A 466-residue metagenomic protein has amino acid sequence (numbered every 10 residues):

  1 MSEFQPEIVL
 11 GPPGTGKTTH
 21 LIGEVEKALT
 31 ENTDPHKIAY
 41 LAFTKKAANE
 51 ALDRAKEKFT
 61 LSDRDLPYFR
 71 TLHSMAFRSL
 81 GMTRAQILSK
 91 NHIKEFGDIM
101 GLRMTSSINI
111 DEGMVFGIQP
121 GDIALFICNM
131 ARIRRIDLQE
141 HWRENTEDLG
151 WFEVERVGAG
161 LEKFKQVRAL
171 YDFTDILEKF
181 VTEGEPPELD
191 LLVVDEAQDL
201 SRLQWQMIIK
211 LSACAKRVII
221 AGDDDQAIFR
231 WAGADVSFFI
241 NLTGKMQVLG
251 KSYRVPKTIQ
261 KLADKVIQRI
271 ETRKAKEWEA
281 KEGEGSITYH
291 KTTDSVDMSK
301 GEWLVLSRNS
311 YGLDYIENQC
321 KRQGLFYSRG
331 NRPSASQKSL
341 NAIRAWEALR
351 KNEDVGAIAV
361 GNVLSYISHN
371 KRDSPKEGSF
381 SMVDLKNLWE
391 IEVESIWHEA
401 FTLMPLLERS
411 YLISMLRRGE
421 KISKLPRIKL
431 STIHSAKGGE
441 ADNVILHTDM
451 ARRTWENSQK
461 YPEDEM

Functional and structural regions predicted by a protein language model:
M1-P12, T19-H20, K37, I108-V193 (+3 more regions): Accessory N-terminal region flanking or inserted into the helicase ATPase core in nucleic-acid motor proteins
M1-Q86, D264: P-loop NTPase Walker
P12-T15, F43-K46, Q198-E284, L304-R322 (+4 more regions): Conserved helicase motor core of SF1/SF2 NTP-dependent helicases
T33-K37, K58-L66, M82-E95, M104 (+4 more regions): Short, polar/flexible loop-turn hinges at active-site or ligand-entry regions and domain interfaces
D63-G81, L325-K351: Conserved beta-strand -> loop -> alpha-helix junction used to position metal-binding or nucleic-acid-contacting
T71, Y171-I176, P426-H434: Conserved two-lobed SF2 helicase motor
S286-G301: Conserved interdomain hinge at the start of the Helicase C-terminal
E347-M466: Conserved helicase C-terminal RecA-like lobe
